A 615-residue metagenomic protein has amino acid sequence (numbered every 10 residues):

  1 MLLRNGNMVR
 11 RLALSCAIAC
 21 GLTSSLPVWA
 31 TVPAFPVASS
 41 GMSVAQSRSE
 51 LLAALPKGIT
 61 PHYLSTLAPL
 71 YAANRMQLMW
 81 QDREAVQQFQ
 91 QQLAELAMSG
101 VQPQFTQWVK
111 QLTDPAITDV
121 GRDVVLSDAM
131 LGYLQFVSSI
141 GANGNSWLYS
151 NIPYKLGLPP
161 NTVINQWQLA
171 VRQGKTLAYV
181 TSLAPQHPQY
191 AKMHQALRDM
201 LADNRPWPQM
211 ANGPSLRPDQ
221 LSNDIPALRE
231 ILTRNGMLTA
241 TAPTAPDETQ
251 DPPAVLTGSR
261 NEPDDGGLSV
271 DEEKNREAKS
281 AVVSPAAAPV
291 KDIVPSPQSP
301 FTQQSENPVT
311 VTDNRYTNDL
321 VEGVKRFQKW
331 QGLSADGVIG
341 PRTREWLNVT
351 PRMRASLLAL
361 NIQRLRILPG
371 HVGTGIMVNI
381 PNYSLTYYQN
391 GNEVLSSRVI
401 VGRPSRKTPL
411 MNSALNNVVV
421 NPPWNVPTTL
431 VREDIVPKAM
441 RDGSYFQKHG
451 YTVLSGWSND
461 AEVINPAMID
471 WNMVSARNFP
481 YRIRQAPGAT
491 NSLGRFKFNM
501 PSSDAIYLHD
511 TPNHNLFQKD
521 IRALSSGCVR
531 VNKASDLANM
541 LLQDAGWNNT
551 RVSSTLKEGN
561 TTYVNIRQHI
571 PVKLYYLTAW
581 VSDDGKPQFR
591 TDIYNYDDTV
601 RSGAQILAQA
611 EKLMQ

Functional and structural regions predicted by a protein language model:
L2-N5, A30-A54, I152, G174-Q615: Well-ordered beta-sheet/strand-loop patches within structured domains
L2-V28: Gram-negative bacterial Sec-dependent N-terminal signal peptides
P27, P61, P69, M76-L78 (+10 more regions): Short, low-complexity intrinsically disordered segments
T31-L156, D265, E273, A286 (+1 more regions): Cationic-aromatic interfacial patches
S127, G132-A191, N412: Structured beta-strand-rich cores of soluble
